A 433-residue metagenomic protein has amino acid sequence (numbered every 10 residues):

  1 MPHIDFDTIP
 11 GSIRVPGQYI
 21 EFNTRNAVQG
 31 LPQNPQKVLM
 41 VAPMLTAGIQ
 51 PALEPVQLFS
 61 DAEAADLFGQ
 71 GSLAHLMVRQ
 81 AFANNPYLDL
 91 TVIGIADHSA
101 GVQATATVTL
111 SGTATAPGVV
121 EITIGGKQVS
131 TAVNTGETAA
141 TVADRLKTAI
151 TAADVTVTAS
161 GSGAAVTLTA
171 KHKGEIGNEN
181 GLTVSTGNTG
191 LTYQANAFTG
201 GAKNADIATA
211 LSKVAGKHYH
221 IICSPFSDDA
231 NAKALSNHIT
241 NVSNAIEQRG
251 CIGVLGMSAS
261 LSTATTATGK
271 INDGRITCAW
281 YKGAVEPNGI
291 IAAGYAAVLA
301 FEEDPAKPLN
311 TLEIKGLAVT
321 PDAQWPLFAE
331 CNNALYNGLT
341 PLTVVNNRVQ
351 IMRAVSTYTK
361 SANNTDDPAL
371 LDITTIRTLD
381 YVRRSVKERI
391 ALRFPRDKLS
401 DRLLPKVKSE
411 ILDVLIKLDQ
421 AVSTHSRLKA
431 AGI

Functional and structural regions predicted by a protein language model:
M1-D89, E303-I433: Structured, hydrophobic secondary-structure cores that serve as assembly/anchoring elements
S60-D66, S111-G181: Extended, beta-strand-rich, solvent-exposed assembly scaffolds of outer structural proteins
Q80-H98, G161, K171-L309: Extracellular Cys-Trp
G101-A114, D206-L211: Disulfide-bonded cysteine-rich modules in secreted/extracellular proteins, activating on the conserved Cys frameworks
G112-I124, S185-A205, V214, E313-N337: Bacterial flagellar/type III secretion structural subunits and associated motility module proteins, recognized via
V129-E137, P225, R396-S400: Second-shell loop/turn segments in exported
A140-A143, K147, A208-L211, S236 (+3 more regions): Extracytoplasmic/secreted envelope proteins and their assembly/folding machinery, especially bacterial periplasmic
R145, A149-A153, H238, V242 (+1 more regions): Conserved short hydrophobic interaction patches
